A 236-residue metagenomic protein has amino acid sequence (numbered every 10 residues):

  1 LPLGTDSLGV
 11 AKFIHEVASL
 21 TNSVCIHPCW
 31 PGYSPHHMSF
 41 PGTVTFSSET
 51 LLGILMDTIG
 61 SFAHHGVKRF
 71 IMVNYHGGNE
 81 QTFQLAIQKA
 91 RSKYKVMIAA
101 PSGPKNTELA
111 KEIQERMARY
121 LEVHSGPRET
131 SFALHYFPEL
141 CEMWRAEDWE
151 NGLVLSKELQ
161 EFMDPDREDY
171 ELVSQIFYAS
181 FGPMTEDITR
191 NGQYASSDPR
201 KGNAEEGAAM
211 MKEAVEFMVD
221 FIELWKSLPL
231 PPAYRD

Functional and structural regions predicted by a protein language model:
L1-E49, G53-R69, G77-D236: Extended, histidine- and acidic-residue-enriched regions that form the cofactor-binding/catalytic faces
